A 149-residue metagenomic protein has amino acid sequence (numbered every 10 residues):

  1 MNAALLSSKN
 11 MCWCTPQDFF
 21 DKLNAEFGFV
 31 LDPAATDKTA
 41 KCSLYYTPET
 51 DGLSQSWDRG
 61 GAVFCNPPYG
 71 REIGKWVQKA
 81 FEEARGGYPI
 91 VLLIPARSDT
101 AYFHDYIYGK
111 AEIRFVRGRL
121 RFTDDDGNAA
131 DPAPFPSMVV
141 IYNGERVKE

Functional and structural regions predicted by a protein language model:
M1-E149: Class I S-adenosyl-L-methionine-dependent methyltransferase catalytic core
